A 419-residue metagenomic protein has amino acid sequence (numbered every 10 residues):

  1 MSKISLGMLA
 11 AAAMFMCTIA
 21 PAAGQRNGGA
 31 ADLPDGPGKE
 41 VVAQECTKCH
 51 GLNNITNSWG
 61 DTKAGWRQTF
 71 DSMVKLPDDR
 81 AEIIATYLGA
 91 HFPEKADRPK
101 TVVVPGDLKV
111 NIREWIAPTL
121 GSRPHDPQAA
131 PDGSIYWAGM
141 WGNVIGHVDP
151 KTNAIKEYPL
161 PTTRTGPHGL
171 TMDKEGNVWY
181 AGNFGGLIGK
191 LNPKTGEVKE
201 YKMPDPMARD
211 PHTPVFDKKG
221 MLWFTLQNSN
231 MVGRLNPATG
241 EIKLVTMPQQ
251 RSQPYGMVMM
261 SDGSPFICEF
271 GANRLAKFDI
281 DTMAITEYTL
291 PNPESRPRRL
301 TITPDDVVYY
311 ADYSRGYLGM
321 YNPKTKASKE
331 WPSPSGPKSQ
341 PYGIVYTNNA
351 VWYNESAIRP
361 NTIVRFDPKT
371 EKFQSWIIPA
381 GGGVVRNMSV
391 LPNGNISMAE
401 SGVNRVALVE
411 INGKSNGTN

Functional and structural regions predicted by a protein language model:
P21-V41: Electrostatic cytochrome c docking/interface patches
V42-N53, I84, L88: The canonical Cys-X-X-Cys-His
K75-T101, P124, G133, G176 (+2 more regions): C-terminal capping alpha-helices of c-type cytochrome domains
V102-G121: A short helix->beta-strand "capping" segment at the edge of beta-propeller domains
L120-D132, T163-E175, P206-K219, Q250-C268 (+5 more regions): Beta-rich, blade/repeat-based domains predominating in secreted/periplasmic proteins but also intracellular
Y136-M140, V178-F184, L222-N228, P265-G271 (+3 more regions): Conserved beta-strand positions in repeat-built beta-propeller and related beta-rich domains
D149-N153, N192-G196, N236-G240, D279-M283 (+3 more regions): Short loop/turn segments that connect beta-strands within beta-propeller blades
G382-N419: Blade-level signature of beta-propeller repeat domains, shared across WD40, Kelch, NHL, RCC1 and BNR/Asp-box propellers
